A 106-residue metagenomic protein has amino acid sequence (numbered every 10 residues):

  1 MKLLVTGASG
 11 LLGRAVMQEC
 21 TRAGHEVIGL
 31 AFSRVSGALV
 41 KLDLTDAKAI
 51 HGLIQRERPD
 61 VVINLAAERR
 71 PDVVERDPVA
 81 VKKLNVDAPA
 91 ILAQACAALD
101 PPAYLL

Functional and structural regions predicted by a protein language model:
M1-A23: N-terminal Rossmann NAD(P)H-binding glycine-rich loop of SDR-like oxidoreductase domains
L4, I28, K82, L106: Conserved beta-strand positions in the Rossmann-like core of class I SAM-dependent methyltransferases
L11, H25-V35: Conserved glycine-rich Rossmann-like NAD(P)H-binding loop of the short-chain dehydrogenase/reductase
F32-K48: Rossmann-fold cofactor-recognition segment
L44-L84: NAD(P)H-binding glycine-rich loop region in Rossmannoid oxidoreductase-like domains and their noncatalytic homologs
D87-L106: Conserved Rossmann-fold NAD(P)-dependent oxidoreductase catalytic core, especially the SDR/UDP-sugar
